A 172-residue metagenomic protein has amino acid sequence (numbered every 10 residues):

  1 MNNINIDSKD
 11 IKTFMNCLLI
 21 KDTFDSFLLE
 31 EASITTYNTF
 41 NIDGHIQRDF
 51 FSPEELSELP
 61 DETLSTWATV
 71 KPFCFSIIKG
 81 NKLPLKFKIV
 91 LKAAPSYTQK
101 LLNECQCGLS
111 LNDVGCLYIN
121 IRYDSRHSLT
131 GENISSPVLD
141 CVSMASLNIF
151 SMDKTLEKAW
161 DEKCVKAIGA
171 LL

Functional and structural regions predicted by a protein language model:
M1-W67: Charge-rich, low-complexity N-terminal segments
I4-S8, T13, V70, P137 (+2 more regions): Generic alpha-helix detector with strongest preference for long hydrophobic helices that associate with membranes
F27, F87, L147: A broad, low-specificity signal marking well-ordered, structured residues that form hydrophobic/aromatic
L29, N81-L83, C141: Solvent-exposed loop and beta-edge segments used for protein-protein assembly and interaction
N41, I46, E104-G108, K158 (+1 more regions): General N-terminal targeting signals
D49, E54-S136: Surface-exposed, low-hydrophobicity interaction/linker segments
L139-L172: Mixed-charge, glycine-accented linear interaction segment located at domain edges/termini
